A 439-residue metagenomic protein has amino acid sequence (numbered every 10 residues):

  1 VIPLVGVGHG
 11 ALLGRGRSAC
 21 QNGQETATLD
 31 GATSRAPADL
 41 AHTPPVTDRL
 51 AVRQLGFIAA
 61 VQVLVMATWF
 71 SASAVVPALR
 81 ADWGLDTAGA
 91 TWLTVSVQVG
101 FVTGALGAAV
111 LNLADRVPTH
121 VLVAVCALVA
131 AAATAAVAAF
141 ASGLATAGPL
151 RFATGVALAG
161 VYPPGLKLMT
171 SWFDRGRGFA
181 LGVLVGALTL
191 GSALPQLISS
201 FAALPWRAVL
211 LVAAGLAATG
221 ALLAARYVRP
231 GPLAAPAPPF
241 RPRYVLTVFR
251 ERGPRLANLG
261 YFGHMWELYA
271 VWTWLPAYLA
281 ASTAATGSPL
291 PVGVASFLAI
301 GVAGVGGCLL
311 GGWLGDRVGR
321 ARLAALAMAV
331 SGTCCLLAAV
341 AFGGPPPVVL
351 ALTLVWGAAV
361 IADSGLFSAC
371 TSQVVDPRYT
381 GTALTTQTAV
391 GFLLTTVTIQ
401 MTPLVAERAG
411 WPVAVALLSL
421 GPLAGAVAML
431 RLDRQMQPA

Functional and structural regions predicted by a protein language model:
P44-D48, P230-L259: Juxtamembrane intracellular "pre-TM" segments in multi-pass secondary transporters
A72-S73, G253-V305: Extracytoplasmic gate region of multi-pass secondary transporters
G104-P118, G307-G319, A406: Helix-to-loop junctions at the C-terminal end of transmembrane segments in multipass secondary transporters
A105-A141: Conserved MFS/SLC helix-loop-helix module at the cytosolic interface between two early adjacent transmembrane helices
L128-S142, V330-G343: C-terminal ends and interior cores of transmembrane alpha-helices in multi-pass membrane transporters/permeases
L150-G186: Cytoplasmic helix-loop-helix junction between adjacent transmembrane helices in 12-TM secondary transporters
V183-V228: Helix-loop-helix hairpin linking two adjacent transmembrane segments in secondary transporters
R320-C370: C-terminal transmembrane helical hairpin of 12-TM major facilitator-type secondary transporters
